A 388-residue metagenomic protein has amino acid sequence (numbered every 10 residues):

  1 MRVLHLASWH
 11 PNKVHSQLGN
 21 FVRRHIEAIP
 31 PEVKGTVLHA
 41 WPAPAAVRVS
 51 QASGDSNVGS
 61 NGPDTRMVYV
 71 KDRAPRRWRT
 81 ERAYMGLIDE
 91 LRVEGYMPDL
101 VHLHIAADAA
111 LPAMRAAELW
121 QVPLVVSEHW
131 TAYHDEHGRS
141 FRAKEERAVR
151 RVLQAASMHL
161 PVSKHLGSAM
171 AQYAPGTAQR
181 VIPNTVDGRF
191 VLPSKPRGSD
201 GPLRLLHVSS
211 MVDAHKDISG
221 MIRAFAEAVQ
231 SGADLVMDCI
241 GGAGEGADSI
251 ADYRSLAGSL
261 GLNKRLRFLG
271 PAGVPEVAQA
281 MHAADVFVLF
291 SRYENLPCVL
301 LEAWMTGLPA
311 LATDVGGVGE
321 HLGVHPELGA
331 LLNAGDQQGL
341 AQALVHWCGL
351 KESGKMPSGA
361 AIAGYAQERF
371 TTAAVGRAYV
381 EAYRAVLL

Functional and structural regions predicted by a protein language model:
M1-S53, D64, L388: N-terminal subdomain of nucleotide-sugar transferases
L4-H5, R197-K216, I222-F225, D238: Conserved donor-binding/catalytic core segment of Leloir-type glycosyltransferases
L153, P271-A272, Q279-A284: Short alpha-helical donor nucleotide-sugar binding micro-motif in glycosyltransferases
V208, V236-R254: Glycosyltransferase donor-sugar binding loop
I250-A272: Nucleotide-activated donor-binding/catalytic signature segment of Leloir-type glycosyltransferases, i.e., the conserved
R292: Aromatic "clamp/platform" in nucleotide-sugar-dependent glycosyltransferases that forms part of the donor/acceptor
P309-A312: Short hydrophobic beta-strand element within catalytic cores of glycosyltransferases and related nucleotide-activated
V324-Q337, H346-E352: Conserved acidic donor-binding segment of nucleotide-sugar-dependent glycosyltransferases
